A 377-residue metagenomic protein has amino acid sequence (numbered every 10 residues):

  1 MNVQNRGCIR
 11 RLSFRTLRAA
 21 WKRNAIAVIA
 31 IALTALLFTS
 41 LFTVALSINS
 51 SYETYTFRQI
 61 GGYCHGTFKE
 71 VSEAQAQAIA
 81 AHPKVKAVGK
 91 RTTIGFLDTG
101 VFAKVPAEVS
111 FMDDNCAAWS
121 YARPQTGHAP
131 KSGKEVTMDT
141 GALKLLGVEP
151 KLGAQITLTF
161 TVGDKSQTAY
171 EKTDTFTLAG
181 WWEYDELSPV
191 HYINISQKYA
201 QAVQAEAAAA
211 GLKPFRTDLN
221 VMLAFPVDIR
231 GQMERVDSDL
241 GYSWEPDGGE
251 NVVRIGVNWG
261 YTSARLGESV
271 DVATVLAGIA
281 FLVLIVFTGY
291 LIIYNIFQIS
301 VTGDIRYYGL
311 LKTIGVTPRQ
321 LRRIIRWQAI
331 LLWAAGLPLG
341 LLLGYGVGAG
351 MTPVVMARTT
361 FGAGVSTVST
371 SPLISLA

Functional and structural regions predicted by a protein language model:
M1-L36, R326: N-terminal Sec/SRP start-transfer signal
S13, L17, L36, S40 (+6 more regions): Juxtamembrane interface helices immediately C-terminal to a transmembrane segment
L17, V28-A32, V283-V286, R326 (+4 more regions): Residue-level signature of the transmembrane alpha-helical core of multi-pass small-molecule transporters
L33-S40, V44, I285-G289, I293 (+1 more regions): Hydrophobic alpha-helical membrane-associated segments
L46, Y294-I299, R306, I330-G362 (+1 more regions): Small-residue-rich transmembrane alpha-helices
L46-R265: Basic-flanked hydrophobic alpha-helices used for secretion and membrane insertion
E268-I285: N-terminal membrane-entry
T288-L332: Interfacial "coupling" helices/loops that link adjacent transmembrane helices in transporter permeases
